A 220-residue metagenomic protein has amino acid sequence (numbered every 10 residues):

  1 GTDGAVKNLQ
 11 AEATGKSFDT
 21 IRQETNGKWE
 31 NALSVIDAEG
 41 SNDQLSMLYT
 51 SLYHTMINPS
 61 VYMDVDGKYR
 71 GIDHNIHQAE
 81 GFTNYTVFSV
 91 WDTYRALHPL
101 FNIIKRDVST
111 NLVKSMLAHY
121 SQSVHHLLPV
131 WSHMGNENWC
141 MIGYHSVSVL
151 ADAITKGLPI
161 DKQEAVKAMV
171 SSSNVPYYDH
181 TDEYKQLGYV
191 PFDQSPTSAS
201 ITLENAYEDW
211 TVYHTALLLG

Functional and structural regions predicted by a protein language model:
G1-N84, A118, H126, P159 (+2 more regions): Acidic/polar, glycine-enriched structural segments that form the non-catalytic walls/loops of the carbohydrate-binding
T86-L219: Aromatic-rich carbohydrate-recognition surfaces in CAZymes
